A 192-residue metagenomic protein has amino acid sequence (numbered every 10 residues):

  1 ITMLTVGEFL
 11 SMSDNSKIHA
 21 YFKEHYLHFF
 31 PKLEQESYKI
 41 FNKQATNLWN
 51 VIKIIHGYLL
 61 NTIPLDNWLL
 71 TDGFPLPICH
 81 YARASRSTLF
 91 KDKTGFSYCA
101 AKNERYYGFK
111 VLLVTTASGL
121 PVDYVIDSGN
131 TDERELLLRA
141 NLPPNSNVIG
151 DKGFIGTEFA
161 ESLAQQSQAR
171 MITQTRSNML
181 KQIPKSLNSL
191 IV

Functional and structural regions predicted by a protein language model:
I1-V192: Short alpha-helical elements
